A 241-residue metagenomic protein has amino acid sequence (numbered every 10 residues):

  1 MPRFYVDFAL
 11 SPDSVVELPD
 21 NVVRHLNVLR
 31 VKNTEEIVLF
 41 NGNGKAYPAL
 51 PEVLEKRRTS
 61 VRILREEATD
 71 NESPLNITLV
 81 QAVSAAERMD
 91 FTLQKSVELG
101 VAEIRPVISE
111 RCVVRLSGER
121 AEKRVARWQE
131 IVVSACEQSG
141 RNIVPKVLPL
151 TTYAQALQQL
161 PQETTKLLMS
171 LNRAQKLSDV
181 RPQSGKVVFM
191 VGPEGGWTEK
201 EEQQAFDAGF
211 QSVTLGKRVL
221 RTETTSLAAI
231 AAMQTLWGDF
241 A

Functional and structural regions predicted by a protein language model:
M1-A68: N-terminal positively charged helical leader segments and presequences
N27, V97-G100, F206: Non-catalytic positions within long, well-ordered alpha-helices that form the structural scaffold/packing of enzyme
K32, A102, Q211: Short acidic/polar active-site loop segments enriched in Thr and Asp
V61, V144-L148, S212: Generic structural signal for residues in well-ordered beta-strands
D70-L167: RNA substrate-binding interface of SAM-dependent RNA methyltransferases
P161-E202, F210-V213: Active-site/ligand-binding-proximal alpha/beta "capping" segment
E199-A241: Structured adenosyl-cofactor binding patch, chiefly the S-adenosyl-L-methionine
